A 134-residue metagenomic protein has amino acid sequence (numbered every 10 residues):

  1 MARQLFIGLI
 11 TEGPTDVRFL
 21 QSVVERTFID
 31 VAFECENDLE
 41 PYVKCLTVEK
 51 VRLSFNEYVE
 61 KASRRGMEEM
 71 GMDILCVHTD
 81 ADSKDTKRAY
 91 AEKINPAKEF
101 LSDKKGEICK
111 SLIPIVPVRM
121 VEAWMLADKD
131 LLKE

Functional and structural regions predicted by a protein language model:
M1-M70: RecA-like P-loop NTPase motor core
Q4, M72-D73, E107-L112: Short glycine-/polar-rich loops that comprise or flank the Walker A/P-loop and associated switch/sensor motifs
G8-I10, M72-T86: Acidic beta-strand-to-loop metal/phosphate-binding motif
E12, D16, D80, E122: Acidic active-site catalytic centers that drive phospho-/nucleotidyl reactions and related ester hydrolyses
V59-V77, A91-D103: A glycine-rich, hydrophobic loop/mini-helix early in the fold
A81, T86-E134: Activity-critical C-terminal alpha-helical subdomain
